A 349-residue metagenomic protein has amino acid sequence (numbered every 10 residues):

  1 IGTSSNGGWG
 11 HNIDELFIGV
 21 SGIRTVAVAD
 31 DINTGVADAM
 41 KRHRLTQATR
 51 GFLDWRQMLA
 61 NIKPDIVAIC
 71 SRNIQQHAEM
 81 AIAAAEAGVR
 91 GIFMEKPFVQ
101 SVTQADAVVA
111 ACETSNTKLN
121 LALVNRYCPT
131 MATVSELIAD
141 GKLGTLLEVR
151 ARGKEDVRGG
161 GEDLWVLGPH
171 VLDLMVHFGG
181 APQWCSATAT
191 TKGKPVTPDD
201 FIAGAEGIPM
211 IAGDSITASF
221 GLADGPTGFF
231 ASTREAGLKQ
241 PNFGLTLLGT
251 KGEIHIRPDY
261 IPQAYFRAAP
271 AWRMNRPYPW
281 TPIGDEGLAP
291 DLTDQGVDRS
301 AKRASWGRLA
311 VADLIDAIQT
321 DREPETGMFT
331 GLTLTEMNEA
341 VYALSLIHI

Functional and structural regions predicted by a protein language model:
I1-R44: N-terminal Rossmann-like dinucleotide-binding module
I23-T25, L146, P182: Core-facing hydrophobic residues within beta-strands of well-ordered domains
R24-V26, R299, A317-L334: Glycine- and charged-residue-rich phosphate/anionic-cofactor binding loop of Rossmann-like
D31-T34, L238, R299-V311: Active-site loop of classical SDR/Rossmann-like NAD(P)-dependent oxidoreductases, centered on the catalytic Tyr-X3-Lys
T46-C112, W306: Beta-loop-alpha module in the N-terminal Rossmann-like domain of NAD(P)-dependent dehydrogenases, especially those
R90-F93, F98-E162, V166-V171: A contiguous active-site-proximal alpha/beta segment in oxidoreductase catalytic domains
H170-A269, R308-P324, N338-Y342: Contiguous beta-strand/loop segments that form the cofactor/metal-binding neighborhood of enzyme cores
I347-I349: Conserved small/polar residues in nucleotide/adenosyl-binding loops
